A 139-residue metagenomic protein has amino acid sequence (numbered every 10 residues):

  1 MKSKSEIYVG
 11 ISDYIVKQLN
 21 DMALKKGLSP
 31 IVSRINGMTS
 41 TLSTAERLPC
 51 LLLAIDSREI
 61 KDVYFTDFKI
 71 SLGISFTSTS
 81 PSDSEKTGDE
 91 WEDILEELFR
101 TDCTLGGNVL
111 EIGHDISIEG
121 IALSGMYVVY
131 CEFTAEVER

Functional and structural regions predicted by a protein language model:
M1-I35, T39-T41, L52-R139: Charged, amphipathic alpha-helical segments and their flanking helix caps
A45: A short catalytic or substrate-binding loop motif that flags glycine-/basic-rich loops and adjacent residues that bind
